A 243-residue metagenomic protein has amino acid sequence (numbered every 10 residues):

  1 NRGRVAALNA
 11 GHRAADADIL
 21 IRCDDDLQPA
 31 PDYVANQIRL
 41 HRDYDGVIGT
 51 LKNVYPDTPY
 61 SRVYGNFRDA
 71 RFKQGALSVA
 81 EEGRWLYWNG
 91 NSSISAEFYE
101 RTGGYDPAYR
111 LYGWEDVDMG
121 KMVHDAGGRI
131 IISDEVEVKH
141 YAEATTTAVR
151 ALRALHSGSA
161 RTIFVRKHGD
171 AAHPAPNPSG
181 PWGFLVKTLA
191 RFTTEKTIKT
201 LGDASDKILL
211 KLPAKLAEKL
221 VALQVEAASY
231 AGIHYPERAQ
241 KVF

Functional and structural regions predicted by a protein language model:
N1-A15, M122: Glycine-rich, basic loop-to-helix element that forms the pyrophosphate-binding segment of sugar-nucleotide handling
L20: Short aromatic/hydrophobic "clamp" motif used to bind/position activated sugar donors
D24-Q28: The conserved acidic donor/metal-binding loop of glycosyltransferases
D32-R62: Conserved donor NDP-sugar-binding/catalytic core segment of glycosyltransferases
G75-I94, R110-Y112: A recurrent flexible, glycine/aromatic-enriched loop bordering the glycosyltransferase active site that acts as
N91-I94, F98-G103, Y109-V136: A short, conserved alpha-helix in the catalytic core of glycosyltransferases
G128, S133-V149, A160-F164: Active-site donor/metal-binding and catalytic loop motifs of nucleotide-sugar-dependent glycosylation enzymes
L152-H156, H173-F243: Non-catalytic, C-terminal membrane-associated alpha-helical segments of glycosyltransferases
